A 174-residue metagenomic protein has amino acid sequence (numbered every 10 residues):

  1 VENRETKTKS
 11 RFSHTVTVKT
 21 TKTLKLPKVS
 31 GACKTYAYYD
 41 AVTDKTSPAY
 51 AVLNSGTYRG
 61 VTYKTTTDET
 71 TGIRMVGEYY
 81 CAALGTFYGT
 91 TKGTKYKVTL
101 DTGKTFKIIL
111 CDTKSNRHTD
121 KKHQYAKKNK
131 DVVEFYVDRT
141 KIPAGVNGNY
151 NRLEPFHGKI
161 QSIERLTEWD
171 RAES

Functional and structural regions predicted by a protein language model:
V1-A32: Intrinsically disordered, low-complexity repeat and linker tracts
T21-S174: Solvent-exposed, well-ordered loop and adjacent helix/strand elements within mature globular domains that form
